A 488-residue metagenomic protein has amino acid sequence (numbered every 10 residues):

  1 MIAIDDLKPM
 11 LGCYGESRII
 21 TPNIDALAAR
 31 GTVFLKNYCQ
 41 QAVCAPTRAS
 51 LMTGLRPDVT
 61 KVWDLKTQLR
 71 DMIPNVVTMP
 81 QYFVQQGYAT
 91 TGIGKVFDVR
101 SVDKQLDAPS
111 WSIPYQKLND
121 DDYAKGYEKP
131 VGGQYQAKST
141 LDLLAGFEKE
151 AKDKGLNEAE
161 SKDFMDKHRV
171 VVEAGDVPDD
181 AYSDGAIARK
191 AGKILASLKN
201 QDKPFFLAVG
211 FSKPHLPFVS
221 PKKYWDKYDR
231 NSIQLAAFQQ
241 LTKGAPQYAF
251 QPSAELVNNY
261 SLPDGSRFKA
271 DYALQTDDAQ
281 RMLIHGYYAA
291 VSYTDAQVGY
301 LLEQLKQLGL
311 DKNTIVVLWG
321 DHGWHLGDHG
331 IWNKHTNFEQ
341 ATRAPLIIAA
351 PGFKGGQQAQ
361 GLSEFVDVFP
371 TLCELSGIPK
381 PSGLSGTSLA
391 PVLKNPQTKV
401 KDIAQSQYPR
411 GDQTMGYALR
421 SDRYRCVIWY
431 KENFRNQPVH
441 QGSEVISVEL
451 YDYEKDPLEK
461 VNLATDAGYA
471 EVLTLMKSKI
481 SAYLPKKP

Functional and structural regions predicted by a protein language model:
M1-E449, P457-P485: Formylglycine-dependent sulfatase
E454: Residues forming the ATP-binding cleft of Hanks-type serine/threonine protein kinase domains
